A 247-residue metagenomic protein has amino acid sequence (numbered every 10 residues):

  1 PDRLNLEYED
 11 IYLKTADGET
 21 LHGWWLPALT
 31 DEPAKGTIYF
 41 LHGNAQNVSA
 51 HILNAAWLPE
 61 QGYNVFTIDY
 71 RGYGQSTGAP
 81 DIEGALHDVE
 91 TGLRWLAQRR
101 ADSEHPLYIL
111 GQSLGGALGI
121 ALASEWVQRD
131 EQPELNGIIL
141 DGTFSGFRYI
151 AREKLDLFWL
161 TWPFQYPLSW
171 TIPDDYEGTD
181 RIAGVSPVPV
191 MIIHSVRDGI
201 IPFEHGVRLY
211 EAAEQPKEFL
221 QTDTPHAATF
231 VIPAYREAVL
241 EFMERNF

Functional and structural regions predicted by a protein language model:
P1-K14: An N-terminal hydrophobic leader/cap segment in hydrolases
K14-L96, H105, A117: Membrane-embedded segments
N54, G178, P202-E211: Short alpha-helix in the alpha/beta-hydrolase fold that links the catalytic acid
A101-S113: Alpha/beta-hydrolase fold nucleophile elbow
A121-R181, V231-P233: Hydrolase active-site cap/lid region
V185-S186, M191-D198: Short beta-strand/loop motif that positions the catalytic acidic residue of the alpha/beta-hydrolase fold
R197-I201, H226-A228: Acidic catalytic loop of the alpha/beta-hydrolase fold
T224-R236: Catalytic histidine-centered segment of alpha/beta-hydrolase-like enzymes
